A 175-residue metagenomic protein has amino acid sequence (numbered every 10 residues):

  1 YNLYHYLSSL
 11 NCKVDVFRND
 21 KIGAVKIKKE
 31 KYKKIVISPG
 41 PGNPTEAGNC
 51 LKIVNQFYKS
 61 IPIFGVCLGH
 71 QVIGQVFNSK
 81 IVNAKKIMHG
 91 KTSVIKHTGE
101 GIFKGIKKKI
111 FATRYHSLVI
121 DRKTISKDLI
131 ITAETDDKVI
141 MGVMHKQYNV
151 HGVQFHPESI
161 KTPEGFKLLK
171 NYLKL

Functional and structural regions predicted by a protein language model:
Y1-L10: Short, charged N-terminal beta->alpha structural module
K13-N19: Short hydrophobic/Thr-rich beta-strand motif most characteristic of the beta2 strand and flanking loop of CheY-like
V14, I63, V150: Hydrophobic anchor at the start of a short beta-strand that flanks the dinucleotide cofactor-binding loop
I22-Y32, T124: Short amphipathic alpha-helix with an adjacent loop that forms part of the alpha/beta core around
K29-G105, F111, L169-N171: Cysteine-nucleophile active-site neighborhood
C67, H116, H156: Histidine-centered divalent metal-coordination motifs
G99-Q147: Catalytic beta-strand/loop cores that center a nucleophilic Ser/Cys/Thr and support acyl-enzyme chemistry
S159-L175: Acyltransferase
